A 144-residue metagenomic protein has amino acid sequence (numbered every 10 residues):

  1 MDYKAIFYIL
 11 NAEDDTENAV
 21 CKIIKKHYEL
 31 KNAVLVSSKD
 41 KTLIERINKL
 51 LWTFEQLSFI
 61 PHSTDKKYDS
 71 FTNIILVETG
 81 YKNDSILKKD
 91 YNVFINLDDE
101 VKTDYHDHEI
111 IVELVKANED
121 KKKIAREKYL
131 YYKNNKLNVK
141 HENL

Functional and structural regions predicted by a protein language model:
M1-L43: Long, hydrophobic N-terminal alpha-helical segment
K31, F71-T72, Y91, D107-E109: Short, well-ordered alpha-helix to beta-strand connector turns
S37-K39, V77-T79, I95-D98, L114: Short His-Asn-centered micro-motif
T42-R46, D120-K122: Short, charged/polar "capping" segments at the starts of alpha-helices and the immediately preceding loops
N48-K88: Helix-adjacent hinge/juxtasegments
K82-D107: SF2 helicase motor core recognition
E109-L144: Glycine-rich, aromatic-bearing surface loops/beta-hairpins
